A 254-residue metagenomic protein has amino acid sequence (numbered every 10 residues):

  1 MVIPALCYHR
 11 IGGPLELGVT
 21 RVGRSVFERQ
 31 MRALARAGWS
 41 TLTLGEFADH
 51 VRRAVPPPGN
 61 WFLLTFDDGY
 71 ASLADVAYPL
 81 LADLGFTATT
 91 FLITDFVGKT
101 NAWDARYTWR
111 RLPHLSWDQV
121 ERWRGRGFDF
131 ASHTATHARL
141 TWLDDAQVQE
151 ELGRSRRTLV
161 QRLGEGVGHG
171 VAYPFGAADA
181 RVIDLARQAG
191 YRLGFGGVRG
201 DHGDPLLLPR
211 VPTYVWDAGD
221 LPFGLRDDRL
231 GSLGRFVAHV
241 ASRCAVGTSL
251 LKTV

Functional and structural regions predicted by a protein language model:
M1-T65, Y70-S72, W142-V254: C-terminal active-site subregion of NodB/CE4 polysaccharide deacetylases
L6-G12, D129-H137: Histidine-centered catalytic micro-motifs
A35-R36, V55, P79-F86, P113-S132 (+1 more regions): Acidic (Asp/Glu)-rich catalytic clusters
N60-F62, F66-L84, I93, V97: Acidic/aromatic-lined carbohydrate-recognition and catalytic surfaces of CAZymes acting on diverse glycans
D68-S72, Y107-H114: Active-site glycine- and acidic-residue-rich loops that bind and position anionic ligands or nucleotide-like cofactors
G85-Y107: A short, conserved beta-to-alpha structural element at the edge of catalytic cores that scaffolds binding
F91, H133, G194-G196: Short beta-strand and adjacent tight-turn residues that come in two discontinuous sequence segments and form the edges
T100-R111, H137-D145: Surface-exposed cleft-lining segments at the edges of enzyme active sites
